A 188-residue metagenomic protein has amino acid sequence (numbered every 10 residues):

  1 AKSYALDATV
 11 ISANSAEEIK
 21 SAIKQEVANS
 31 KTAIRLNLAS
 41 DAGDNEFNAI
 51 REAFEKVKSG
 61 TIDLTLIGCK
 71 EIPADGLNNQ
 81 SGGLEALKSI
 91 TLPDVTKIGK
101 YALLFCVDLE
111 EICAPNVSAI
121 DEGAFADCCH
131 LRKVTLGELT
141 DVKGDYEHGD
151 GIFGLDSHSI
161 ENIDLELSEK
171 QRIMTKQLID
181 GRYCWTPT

Functional and structural regions predicted by a protein language model:
K2-L6, H148-T188: Extracellular/surface-exposed low-complexity segments
D7-S30: Acidic Gly/Asp/Thr-rich repetitive segments characteristic of extracellular carbohydrate-active and adhesion proteins
A16-K20, F47, Q171: Short amphipathic alpha-helical segments that mediate assembly, nucleic-acid/protein binding, or membrane association
A22-V27, I50-V57, L77-G83, L103: Leucine-rich repeat
I23, E46-N48, I67: Long, contiguous ectodomains of secretory-pathway proteins
A33-A42, K58-E71, G83-K97, V107-A119 (+3 more regions): Structural signature of tandem-repeat unit edges
D44-A53, D145-Y146: Well-ordered, non-membrane alpha-helical segments in soluble/globular domains
G76, G99-A102, D121-A124, G151-I152: Consensus positions within tandem repeat domains that build extended binding/scaffold surfaces
